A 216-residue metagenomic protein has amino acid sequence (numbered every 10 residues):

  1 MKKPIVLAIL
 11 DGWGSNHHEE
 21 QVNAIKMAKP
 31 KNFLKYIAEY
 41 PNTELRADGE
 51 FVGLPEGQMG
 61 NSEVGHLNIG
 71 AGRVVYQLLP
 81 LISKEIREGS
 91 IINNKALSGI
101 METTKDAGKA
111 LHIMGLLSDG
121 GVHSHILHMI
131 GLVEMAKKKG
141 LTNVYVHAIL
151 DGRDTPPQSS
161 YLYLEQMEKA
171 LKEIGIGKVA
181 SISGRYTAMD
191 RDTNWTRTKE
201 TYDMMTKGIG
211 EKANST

Functional and structural regions predicted by a protein language model:
M1-L7, G14-T187, T193-T196, E200: Active-site nucleophile/metal-coordination loop of metallo-enzymes that catalyze phosphate/sulfate and related
D190-T216: C-terminal "exit" segments of structured domains
